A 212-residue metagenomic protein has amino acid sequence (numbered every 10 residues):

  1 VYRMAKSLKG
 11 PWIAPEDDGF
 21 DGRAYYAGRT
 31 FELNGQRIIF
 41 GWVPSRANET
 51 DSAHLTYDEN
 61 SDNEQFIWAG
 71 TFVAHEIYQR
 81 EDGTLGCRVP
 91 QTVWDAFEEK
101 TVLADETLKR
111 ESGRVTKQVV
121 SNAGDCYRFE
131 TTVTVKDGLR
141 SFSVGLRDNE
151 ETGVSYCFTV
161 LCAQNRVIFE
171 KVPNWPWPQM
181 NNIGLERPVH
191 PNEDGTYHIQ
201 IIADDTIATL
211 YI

Functional and structural regions predicted by a protein language model:
V1, R37-N48: Hydrophobic core segments of beta-strands in well-ordered, beta-rich domains
Y2-D21, G83-P90: Blade-edge beta-strand/turn elements of extracellular beta-propeller and related beta-sheet repeat scaffolds
Y2-S7, D62-Q79: Beta-propeller blade signature
Y26-R29, I199: Beta-propeller and closely related beta-sheet repeat lectin domains
V43-F66: Short, conserved, GDST-rich strand-edge loop motifs in beta-rich repeat architectures
K109-W175: Secretory/extracellular carbohydrate-interaction modules and structurally similar beta-sandwich "look-alikes"
F129-T131, P191-I212: Carbohydrate-binding surfaces in secreted/extracellular proteins
P173-H198: Short, aromatic/His-centered strand-loop micro-motif at the edge of beta-sheets
